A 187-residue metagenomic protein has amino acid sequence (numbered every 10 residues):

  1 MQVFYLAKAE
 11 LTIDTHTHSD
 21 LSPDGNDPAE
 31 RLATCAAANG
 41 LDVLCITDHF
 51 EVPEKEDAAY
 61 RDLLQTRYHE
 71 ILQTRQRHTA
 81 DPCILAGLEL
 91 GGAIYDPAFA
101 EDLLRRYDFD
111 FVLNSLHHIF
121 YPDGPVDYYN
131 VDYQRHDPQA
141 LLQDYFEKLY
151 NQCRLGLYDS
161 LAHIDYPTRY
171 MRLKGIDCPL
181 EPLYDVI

Functional and structural regions predicted by a protein language model:
M1-I94, L104-R106, T168-P182: An N-terminally biased module of ancient metal coordination in phosphate/nucleic-acid-related enzymes
K8, F99-E101, L155: Alpha-helical protein-protein interaction elements
L21-P23, R106-D108, N114-I187: Domain-core and long-helix interface of multi-subunit machines
Y95-A100, D123-D127: Short, conserved acidic/polar surface loops in the N-terminal third of protein domains
